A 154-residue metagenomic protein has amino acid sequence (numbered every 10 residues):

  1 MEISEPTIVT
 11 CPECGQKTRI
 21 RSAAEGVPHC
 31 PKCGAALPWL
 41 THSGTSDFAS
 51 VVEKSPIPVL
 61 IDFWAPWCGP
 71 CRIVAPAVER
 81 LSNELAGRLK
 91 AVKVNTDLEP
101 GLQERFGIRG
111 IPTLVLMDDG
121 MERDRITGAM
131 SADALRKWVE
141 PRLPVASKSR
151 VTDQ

Functional and structural regions predicted by a protein language model:
I8, V27, A65: Residues immediately within or flanking Cys/His clusters that coordinate Zn2+ in small zinc-binding modules
C11-C14, C30-C33: Short cysteine-rich clusters marking metal-coordination/redox-active sites
T18, A36-L37, A75: Cys/His-rich microdomains that often coordinate metals
I20-P28: Short linker/helix segments within small regulatory modules
T41-V59: A short beta-strand-turn-helix
S43, F63, V74-G101, I108: Thiol-based oxidoreductase modules, predominantly thioredoxin-like and allied folds used for disulfide exchange
P56, F63-W67, G110: Short pre-active-site segment immediately N-terminal to redox-active cysteine/selenocysteine motifs in thiol-based
G110-V151: Non-catalytic, surface beta->alpha helical segment in thiol-disulfide oxidoreductase systems
